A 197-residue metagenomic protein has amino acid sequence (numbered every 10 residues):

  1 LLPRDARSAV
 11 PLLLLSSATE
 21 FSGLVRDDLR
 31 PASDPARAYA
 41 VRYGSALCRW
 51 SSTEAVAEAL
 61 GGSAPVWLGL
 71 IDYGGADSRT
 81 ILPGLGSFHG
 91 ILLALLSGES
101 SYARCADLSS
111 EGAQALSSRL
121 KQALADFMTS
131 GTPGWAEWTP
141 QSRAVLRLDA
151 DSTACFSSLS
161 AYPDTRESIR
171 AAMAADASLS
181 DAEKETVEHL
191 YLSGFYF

Functional and structural regions predicted by a protein language model:
L1-E111, S130: Substrate-gating cap/lid region and adjacent catalytic-acid/histidine neighborhood within extracellular/lumenal
G61-A64, G75, S100, R104-F197: Alpha/beta-hydrolase-fold serine-hydrolase catalytic core, especially in secreted/extracellular enzymes
